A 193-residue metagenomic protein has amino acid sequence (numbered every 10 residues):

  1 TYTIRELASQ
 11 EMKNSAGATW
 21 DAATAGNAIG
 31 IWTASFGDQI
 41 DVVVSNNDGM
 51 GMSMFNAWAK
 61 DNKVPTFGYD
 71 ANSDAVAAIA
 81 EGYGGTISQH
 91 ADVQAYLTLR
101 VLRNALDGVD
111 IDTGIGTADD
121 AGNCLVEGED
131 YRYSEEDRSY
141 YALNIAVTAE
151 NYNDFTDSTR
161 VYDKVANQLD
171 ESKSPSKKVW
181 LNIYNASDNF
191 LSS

Functional and structural regions predicted by a protein language model:
T1-S193: A residue-level marker of the well-folded mature domains of exported/periplasmic proteins
